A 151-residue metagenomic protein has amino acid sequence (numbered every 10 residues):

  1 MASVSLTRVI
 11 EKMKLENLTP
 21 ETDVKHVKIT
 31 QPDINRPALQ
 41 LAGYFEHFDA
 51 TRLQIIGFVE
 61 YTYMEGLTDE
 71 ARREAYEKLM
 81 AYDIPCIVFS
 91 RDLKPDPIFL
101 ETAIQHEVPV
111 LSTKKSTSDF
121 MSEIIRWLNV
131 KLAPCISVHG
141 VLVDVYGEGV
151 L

Functional and structural regions predicted by a protein language model:
M1-M80: Gly/Thr-rich phosphate-binding loop signature of adenosyl cofactor/nucleotide-binding cores
L53-I55, I87, V150: Generic beta-sheet signal
G57-V59, R91-D92, K114, Y146: Fold-independent oxyanion-binding glycine-rich loops and adjacent beta-strand/coil segments at enzyme active sites
T62, K94-P95, G149: Glycine-rich nucleotide phosphate-binding loop and flanking beta-alpha elements of Rossmann-like dinucleotide-binding
L67-A71, P95, A133-C135: Short secondary-structure boundary/capping elements
D83-C86, S90-W127: Charged, amphipathic alpha-helical linker segments immediately N-terminal to NTP-binding catalytic cores
K131-V143: Pre-Walker A adenine-sensing motif
V143-L151: Glycine-rich phosphate-binding P-loop
